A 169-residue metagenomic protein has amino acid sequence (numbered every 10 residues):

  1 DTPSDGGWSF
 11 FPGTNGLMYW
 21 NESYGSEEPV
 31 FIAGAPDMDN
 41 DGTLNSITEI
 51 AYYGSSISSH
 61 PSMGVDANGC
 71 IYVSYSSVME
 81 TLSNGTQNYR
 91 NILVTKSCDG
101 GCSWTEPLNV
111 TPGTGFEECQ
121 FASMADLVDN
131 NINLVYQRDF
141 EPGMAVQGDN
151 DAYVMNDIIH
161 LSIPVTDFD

Functional and structural regions predicted by a protein language model:
D1-D169: Extracellular, repeat-based ectodomains that mediate carbohydrate processing or recognition
